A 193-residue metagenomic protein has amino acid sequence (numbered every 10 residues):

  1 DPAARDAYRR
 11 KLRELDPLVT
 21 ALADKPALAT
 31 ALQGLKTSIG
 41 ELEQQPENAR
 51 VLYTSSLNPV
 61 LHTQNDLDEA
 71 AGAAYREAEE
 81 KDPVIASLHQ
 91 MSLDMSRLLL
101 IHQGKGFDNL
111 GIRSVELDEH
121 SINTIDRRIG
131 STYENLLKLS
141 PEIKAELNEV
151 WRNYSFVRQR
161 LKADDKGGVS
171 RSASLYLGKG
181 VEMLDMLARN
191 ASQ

Functional and structural regions predicted by a protein language model:
A3-D66, S87, R128-V169, L175-E182: Heptad-repeat alpha-helical coiled-coil/4-helix-bundle sensor or tether segments in soluble regions
Y53-N148: Extended amphipathic alpha-helical interaction segments
K179-Q193: Short, low-complexity, Pro/Ser/Thr/Gly-rich segments in the mature regions of secreted, periplasmic
